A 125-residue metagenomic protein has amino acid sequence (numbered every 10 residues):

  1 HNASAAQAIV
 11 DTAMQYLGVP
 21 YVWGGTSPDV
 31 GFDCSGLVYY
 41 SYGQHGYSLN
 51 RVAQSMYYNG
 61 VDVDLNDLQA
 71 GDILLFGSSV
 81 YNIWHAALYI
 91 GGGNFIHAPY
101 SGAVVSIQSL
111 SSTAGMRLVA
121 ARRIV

Functional and structural regions predicted by a protein language model:
H1-P20, A114-V125: Intrinsically disordered, low-complexity, Pro/Ser/Thr/Asn/Gly/Ala-rich spacer/linker segments adjacent to signal
N2-A5, V30, S79: Residue-level signature of the cytosolic catalytic core of signaling kinases
Y16, S41, Y89: Conserved catalytic core of Hanks-type protein kinase domains
V19-A70: Catalytic cysteine-centered active-site loop
Y47, V80, W84, I90-V125: Aromatic- and glycine-rich peptidoglycan recognition patches
G71-I73, S79-V80: Long, intrinsically disordered, low-complexity Ser/Thr/Pro-rich regulatory/activation regions of nuclear proteins
